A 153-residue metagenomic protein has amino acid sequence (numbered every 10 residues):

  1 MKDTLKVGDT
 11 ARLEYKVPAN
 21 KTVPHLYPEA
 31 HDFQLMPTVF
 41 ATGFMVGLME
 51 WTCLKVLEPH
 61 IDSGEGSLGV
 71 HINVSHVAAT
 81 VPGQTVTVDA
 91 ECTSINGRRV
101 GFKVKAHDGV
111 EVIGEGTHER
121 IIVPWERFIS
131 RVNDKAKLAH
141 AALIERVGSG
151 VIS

Functional and structural regions predicted by a protein language model:
M1-L5, E58-D62, H107: Intrinsically disordered, low-complexity boundary segments flanking structured domains
K2-F40: Catalytic strand-loop segment that frames the active site of acyl-thioester-processing enzymes
D9-L13, L68-I72, Q84-V88, R98-V100 (+1 more regions): A generic structural signal for short beta-strands and their flanking turns/coil linkers
R12-P18, S75, E119-I121: Generic structural detector for well-ordered beta-strands
V39-G47: Short, conserved micro-motifs enriched in small and acidic residues
C53-T87: Hydrophobic beta-strand-centered segment that forms part of the acyl-chain substrate-binding groove
V81-P82, E91-S153: HotDog/MaoC-like acyl-thioester-processing domains
